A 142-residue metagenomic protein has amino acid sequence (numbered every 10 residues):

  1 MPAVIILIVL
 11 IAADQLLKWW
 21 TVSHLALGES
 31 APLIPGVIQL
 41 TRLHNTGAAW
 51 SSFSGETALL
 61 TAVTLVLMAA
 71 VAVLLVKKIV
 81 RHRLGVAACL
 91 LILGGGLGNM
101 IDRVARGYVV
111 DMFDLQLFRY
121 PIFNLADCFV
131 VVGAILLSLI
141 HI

Functional and structural regions predicted by a protein language model:
M1-I140: Alpha-helical transmembrane bundles and membrane-interface segments of multipass inner-membrane proteins
